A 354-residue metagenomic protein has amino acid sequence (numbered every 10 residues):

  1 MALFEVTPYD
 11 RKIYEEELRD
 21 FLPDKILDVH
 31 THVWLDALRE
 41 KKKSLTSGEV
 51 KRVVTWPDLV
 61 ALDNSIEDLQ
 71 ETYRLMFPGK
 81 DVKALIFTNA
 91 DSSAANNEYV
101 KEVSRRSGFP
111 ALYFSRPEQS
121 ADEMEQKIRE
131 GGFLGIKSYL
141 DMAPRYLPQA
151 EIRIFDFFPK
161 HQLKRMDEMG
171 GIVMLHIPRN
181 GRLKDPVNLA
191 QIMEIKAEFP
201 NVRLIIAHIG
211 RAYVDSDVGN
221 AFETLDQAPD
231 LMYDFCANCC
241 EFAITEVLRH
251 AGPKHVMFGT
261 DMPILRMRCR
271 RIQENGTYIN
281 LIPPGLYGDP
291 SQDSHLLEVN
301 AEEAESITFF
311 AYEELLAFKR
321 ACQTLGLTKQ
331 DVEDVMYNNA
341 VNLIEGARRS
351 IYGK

Functional and structural regions predicted by a protein language model:
M1-F87: An N-terminally biased module of ancient metal coordination in phosphate/nucleic-acid-related enzymes
A2-I13, I209-K354: H/E-rich (His + Asp/Glu) clusters that bind or coordinate divalent metals
A2-Y9, D91-G181, Q227, L231: Active-site gating/metal-coordination segments in enzymes
L27-T31, K83-T88, A111-F114, L134-S138 (+4 more regions): Hydrophobic faces of well-ordered beta-strands that scaffold small-molecule active sites in alpha/beta enzyme cores
H30, V100, K127, I136 (+6 more regions): Conserved, mostly hydrophobic/aromatic
H32-A37, D91-A94, E118-S120, A143-R145 (+4 more regions): Active-site environment of divalent metal-dependent phosphoester hydrolases
A37-K43, N97-E98, M124, P148-A150 (+5 more regions): Short aromatic-enriched loop/helix-cap "lid" or pocket-rim segments at secondary-structure transitions that line
A95-K101, A121-R129, R182-F199, R211-L225 (+1 more regions): Distinct, well-ordered alpha-helical segments
